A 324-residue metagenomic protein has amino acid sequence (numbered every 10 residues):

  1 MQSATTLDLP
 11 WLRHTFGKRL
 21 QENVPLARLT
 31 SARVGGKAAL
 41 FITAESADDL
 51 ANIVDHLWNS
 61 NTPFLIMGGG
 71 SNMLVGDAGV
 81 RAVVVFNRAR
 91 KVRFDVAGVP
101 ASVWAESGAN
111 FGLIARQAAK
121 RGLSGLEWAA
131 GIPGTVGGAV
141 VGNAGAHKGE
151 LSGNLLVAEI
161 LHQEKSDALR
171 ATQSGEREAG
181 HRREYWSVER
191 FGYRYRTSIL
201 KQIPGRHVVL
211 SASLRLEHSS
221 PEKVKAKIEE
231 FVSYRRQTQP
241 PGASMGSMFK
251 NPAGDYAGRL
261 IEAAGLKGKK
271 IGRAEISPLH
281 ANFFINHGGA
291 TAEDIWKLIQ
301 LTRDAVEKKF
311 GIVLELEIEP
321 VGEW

Functional and structural regions predicted by a protein language model:
Q2-V140, A144: Anion-binding (especially nucleotide phosphate/pyrophosphate-binding) glycine-rich loop and adjoining beta-alpha core
Q21-E22, R28-T30, M73, L161-K165 (+3 more regions): Phosphate/pyrophosphate- and phosphate-bearing ligand-binding catalytic cores of soluble enzymes
G36, I42-A47, L74-V92, V141-E164 (+3 more regions): Structural signature of FAD isoalloxazine-binding scaffolds in flavoprotein oxidoreductases
S60, M67-G69, N154, G242-A243 (+1 more regions): Short, basic and Ser/Thr-rich N-terminal targeting/leader segments
A118, V136, V140-A144, E159-H162 (+2 more regions): Short, well-ordered alpha-helical segments in soluble proteins
